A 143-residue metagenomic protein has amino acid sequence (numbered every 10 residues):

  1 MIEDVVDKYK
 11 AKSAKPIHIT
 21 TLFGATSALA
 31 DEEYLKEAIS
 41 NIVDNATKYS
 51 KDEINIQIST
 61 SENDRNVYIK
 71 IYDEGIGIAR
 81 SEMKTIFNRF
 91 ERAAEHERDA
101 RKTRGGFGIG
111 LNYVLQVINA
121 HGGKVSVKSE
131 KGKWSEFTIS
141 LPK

Functional and structural regions predicted by a protein language model:
S27-A30: Conserved micro-motifs of the catalytic ATP-binding
A46-T47: Short helix-loop "hinge" at the ATP-lid/N-box region of the Bergerat-fold HATPase_c
E53-R65: Short beta-strand/loop element within the Bergerat-fold HATPase_c
D73: Acidic ATP/Mg2+-coordinating residue in the GHKL
I78-E91, E95: Short conserved segment of the HATPase_c
E91-G105: Glycine-rich ATP-lid/hinge loop adjacent to the conserved G-boxes
